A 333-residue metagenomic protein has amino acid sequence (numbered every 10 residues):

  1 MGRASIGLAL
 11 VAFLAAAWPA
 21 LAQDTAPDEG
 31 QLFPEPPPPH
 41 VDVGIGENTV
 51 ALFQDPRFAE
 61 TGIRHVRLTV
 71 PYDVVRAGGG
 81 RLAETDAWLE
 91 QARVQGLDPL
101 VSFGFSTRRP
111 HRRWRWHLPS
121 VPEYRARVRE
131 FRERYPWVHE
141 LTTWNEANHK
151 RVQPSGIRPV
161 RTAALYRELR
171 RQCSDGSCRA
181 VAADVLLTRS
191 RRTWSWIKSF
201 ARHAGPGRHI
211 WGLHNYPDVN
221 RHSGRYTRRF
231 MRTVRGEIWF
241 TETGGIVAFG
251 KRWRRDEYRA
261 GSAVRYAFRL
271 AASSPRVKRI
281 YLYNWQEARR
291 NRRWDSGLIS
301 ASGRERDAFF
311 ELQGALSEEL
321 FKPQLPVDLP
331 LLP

Functional and structural regions predicted by a protein language model:
M1-A4: Positively charged n-region of N-terminal signal peptides that target proteins for export
G7-A17: Bacterial N-terminal signal peptides
A20-D24: Boundary at the C-terminal end of the N-terminal hydrophobic targeting segment
T25-P71: Boundary/entry segment of secreted carbohydrate-active catalytic domains
E29, F131, A147, S274-P333: Aromatic-rich peripheral "rim/lid" segments of glycoside hydrolase catalytic domains that contact and position glycan
V41-E47, V66-L68, P99-F103, L141-T143 (+4 more regions): Hydrophobic faces of well-ordered beta-strands that scaffold small-molecule active sites in alpha/beta enzyme cores
L52, V75-E84, R109-I210, H214-G236 (+3 more regions): Active-site cleft segment of glycoside hydrolase catalytic domains centered on the general acid/base Glu
V66-Y72, T85-L118, T143-W144: Structural motif corresponding to the early beta-alpha repeats
